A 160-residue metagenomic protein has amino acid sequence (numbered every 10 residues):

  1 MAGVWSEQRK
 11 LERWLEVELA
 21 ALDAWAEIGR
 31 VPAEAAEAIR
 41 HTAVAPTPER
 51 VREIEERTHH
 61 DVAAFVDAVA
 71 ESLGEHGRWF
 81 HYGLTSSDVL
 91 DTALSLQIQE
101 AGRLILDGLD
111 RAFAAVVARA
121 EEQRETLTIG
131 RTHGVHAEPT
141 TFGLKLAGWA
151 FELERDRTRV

Functional and structural regions predicted by a protein language model:
M1-V160: A helix-coil-helix interface module used to build multimeric assemblies and to scaffold catalytic/cofactor sites
